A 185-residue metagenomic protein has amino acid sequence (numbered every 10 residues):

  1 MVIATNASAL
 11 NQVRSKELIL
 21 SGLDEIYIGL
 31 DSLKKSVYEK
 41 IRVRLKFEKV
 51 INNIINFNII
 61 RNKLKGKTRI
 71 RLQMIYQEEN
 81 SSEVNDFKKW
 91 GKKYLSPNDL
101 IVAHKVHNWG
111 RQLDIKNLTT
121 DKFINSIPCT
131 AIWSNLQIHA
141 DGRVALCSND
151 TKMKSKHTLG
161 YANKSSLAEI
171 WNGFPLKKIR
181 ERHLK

Functional and structural regions predicted by a protein language model:
M1-Y94, N98-I101: Radical SAM/AdoMet-radical enzyme domain recognition
I59-R69, G91-I124, R143-K185: C-terminal accessory region of radical SAM enzymes
T130-I132: Short, small/polar residue-rich loop motifs at catalytic or cofactor-binding pockets
I138-D141: Short, acidic, Ser/Thr-enriched surface-loop or helix-capping motifs
